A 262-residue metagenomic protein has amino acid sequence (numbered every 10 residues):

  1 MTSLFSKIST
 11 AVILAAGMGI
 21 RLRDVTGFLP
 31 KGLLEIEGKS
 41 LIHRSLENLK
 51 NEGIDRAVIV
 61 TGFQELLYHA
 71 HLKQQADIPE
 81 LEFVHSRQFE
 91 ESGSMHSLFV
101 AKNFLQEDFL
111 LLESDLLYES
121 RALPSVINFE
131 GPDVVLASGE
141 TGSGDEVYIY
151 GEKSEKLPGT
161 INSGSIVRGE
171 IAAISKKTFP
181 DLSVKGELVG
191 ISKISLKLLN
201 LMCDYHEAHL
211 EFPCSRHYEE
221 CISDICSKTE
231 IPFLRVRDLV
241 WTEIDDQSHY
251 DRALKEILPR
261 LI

Functional and structural regions predicted by a protein language model:
M1-I13, K39-F109, L210-F212: Conserved N-terminal catalytic core of the sugar/cofactor nucleotidyltransferase
T2-A11, K185-I262: Conserved alpha/beta core of the MobA/IspD/sugar-nucleotide pyrophosphorylase nucleotidyltransferase superfamily
A15, T61, E113, A137-S138: Short beta-strand/turn micro-motifs composed of small residues that flank or help shape donor/cofactor-binding pockets
G19-R23: Short N-terminal binding/cap micro-motifs at the start of the first secondary-structure element
F28-H43: Short catalytic helix/loop segments, enriched in acidic residues and glycine and frequently bearing histidine
G32, E80-E82, E170, E230-P232: Conserved beta-strand segments of alpha/beta enzyme cores
E107-L117: Short beta-strand-to-loop acidic/aromatic patch adjacent to the donor-nucleotide binding site
E119-E211: Conserved core of the sugar-phosphate nucleotidyltransferase
